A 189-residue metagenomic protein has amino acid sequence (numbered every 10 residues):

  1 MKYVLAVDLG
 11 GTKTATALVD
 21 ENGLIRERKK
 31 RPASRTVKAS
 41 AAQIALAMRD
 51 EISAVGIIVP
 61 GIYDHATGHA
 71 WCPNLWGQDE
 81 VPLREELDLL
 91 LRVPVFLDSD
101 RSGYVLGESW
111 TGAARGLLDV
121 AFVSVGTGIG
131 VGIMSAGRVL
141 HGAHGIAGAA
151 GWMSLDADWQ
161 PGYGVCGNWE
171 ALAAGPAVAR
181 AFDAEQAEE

Functional and structural regions predicted by a protein language model:
M1, N22, A66-T67, A136: Residue-level recognition of short loop/turn positions
Y3-V59: Conserved phosphate-binding loops in N-terminal lobes of ATP-dependent enzymes of the actin/Hsp70/sugar-kinase
D8, D100, G126: Active-site glycine-centered loops adjacent to acidic/histidine catalytic or metal-binding residues that shape
T12, P60-D64, G126-G128: Short glycine-rich anion-binding loops that position phosphate/pyrophosphate groups of nucleotides and phosphorylated
K13, I25, A70, V139-L140: Hydrophobic "anchor" residues
A17-D20, S34-S40, F96, W110-E189: Glycine/GP-enriched mid-protein hinge/lid loop-to-helix segment characteristic of carbohydrate kinases
E27-K30, P73, G142: Residue-level detector of high-confidence beta-strand sites
A33-S34, A41-A42, S53-A54, Y63-D119: Glycine-rich phosphate-binding loop and adjoining helix at the ATP-binding site of ATP-dependent phosphoryl-transfer
